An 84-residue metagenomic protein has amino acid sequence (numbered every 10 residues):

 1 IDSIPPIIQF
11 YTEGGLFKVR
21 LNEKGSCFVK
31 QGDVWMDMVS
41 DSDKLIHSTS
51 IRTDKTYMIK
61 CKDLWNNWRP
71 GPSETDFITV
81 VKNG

Functional and structural regions predicted by a protein language model:
I1-I7, V80-G84: Proline/serine/threonine-rich low-complexity linkers at boundaries of modular beta-sandwich domains
Y11-K18: Short coil/turn motif common to extracellular beta-sandwich-like domains
R20-F28: Short proline/glycine-enriched turn/loop motifs at strand-loop junctions of beta-rich domains
K30-M38: Change "in extracellular beta-sheet-rich domains … of secreted and cell-surface proteins" to "in beta-sheet-rich domains
V39-S48: Aromatic sugar-binding surface patches on proteins that engage polysaccharides or sugar-phosphate polymers
R52-T56: Extracellular Ig-like/FN3 beta-sandwich strand-entry sites
C61-D63: Conserved structural position at the C-terminal beta-strand of extracellular beta-sandwich adhesion modules
N66-V80: Extracellular fibronectin type III
